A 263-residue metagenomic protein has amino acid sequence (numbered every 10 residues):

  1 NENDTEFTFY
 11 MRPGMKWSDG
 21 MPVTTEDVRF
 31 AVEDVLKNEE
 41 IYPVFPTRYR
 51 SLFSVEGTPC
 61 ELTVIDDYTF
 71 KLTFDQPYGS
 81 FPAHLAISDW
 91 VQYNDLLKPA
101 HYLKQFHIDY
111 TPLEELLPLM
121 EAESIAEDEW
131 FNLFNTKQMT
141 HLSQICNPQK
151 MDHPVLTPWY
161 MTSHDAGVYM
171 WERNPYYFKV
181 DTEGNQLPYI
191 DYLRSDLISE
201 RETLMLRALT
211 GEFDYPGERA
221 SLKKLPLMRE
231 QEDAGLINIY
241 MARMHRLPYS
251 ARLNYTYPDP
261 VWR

Functional and structural regions predicted by a protein language model:
E2-V44, R50, S54-V64, T73 (+2 more regions): Extracytoplasmic/periplasmic ligand-capture domains
Y10, R48-K137: Surface-exposed binding/hinge segments that line and control ligand-binding clefts or catalytic entry sites
T140-L142, P148: Secretory-pathway ectodomains
